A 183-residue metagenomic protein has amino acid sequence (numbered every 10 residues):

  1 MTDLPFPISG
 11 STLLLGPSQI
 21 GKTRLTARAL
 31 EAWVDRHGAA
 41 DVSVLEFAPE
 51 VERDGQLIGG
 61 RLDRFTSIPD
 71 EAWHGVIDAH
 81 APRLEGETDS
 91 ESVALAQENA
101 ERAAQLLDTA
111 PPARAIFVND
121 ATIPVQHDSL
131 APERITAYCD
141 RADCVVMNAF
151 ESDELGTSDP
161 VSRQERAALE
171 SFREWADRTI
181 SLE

Functional and structural regions predicted by a protein language model:
M1-G59: Glycine-rich P-loop/Walker A and Walker A-like loops and their local beta1-loop-alpha1 context in P-loop NTPases
P5-P7, R36-H37, L107-P111, A137-A142 (+1 more regions): Conserved catalytic network of the ASCE P-loop NTPase/AAA+ motor domain
S11-L13, V42-V44, D70-V76, D177-S181: Conserved beta-strand scaffold positions in the cores of enzyme catalytic domains, especially in NTP/NDP-utilizing
L13, A115-F117, V146: Structural motif
D54-S67, P160-F172: Short, aromatic/basic amphipathic alpha-helical patches
D63-S90: Nucleotide-state-sensitive switch-loop elements of NTP-binding domains
A81-L130, T136-A137: Phosphate-binding/switch loop-helix module in NTP-utilizing enzymes
A121-E183: Replace "adjacent to P-loop NTPase cores in ATP/GTP-dependent enzymes" with "adjacent to NTP-binding cores
